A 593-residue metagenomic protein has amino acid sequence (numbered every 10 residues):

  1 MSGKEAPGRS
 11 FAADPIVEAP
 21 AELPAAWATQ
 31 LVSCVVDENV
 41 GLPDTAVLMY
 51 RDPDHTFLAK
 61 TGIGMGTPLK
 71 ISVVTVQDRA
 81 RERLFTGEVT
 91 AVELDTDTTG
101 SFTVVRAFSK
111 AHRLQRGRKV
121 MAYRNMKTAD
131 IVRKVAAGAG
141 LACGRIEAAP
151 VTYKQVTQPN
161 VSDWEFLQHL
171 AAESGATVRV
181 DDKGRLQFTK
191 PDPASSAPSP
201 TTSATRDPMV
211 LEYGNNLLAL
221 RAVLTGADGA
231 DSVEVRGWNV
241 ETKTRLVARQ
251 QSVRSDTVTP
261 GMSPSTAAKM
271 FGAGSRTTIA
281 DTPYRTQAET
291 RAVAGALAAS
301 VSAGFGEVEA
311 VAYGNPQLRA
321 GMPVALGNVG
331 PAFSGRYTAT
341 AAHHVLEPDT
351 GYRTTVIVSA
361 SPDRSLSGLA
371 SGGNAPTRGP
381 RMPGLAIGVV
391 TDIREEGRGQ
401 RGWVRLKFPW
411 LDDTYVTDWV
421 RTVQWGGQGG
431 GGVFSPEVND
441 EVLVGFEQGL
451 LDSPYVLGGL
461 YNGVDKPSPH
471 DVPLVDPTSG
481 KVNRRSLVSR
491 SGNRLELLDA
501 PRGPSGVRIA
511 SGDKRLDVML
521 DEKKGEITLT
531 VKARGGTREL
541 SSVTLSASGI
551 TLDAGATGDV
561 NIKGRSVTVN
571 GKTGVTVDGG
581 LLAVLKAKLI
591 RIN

Functional and structural regions predicted by a protein language model:
M1-N593: Amphipathic alpha-helical and helix-coil boundary elements used as assembly and membrane-proximal scaffolds
